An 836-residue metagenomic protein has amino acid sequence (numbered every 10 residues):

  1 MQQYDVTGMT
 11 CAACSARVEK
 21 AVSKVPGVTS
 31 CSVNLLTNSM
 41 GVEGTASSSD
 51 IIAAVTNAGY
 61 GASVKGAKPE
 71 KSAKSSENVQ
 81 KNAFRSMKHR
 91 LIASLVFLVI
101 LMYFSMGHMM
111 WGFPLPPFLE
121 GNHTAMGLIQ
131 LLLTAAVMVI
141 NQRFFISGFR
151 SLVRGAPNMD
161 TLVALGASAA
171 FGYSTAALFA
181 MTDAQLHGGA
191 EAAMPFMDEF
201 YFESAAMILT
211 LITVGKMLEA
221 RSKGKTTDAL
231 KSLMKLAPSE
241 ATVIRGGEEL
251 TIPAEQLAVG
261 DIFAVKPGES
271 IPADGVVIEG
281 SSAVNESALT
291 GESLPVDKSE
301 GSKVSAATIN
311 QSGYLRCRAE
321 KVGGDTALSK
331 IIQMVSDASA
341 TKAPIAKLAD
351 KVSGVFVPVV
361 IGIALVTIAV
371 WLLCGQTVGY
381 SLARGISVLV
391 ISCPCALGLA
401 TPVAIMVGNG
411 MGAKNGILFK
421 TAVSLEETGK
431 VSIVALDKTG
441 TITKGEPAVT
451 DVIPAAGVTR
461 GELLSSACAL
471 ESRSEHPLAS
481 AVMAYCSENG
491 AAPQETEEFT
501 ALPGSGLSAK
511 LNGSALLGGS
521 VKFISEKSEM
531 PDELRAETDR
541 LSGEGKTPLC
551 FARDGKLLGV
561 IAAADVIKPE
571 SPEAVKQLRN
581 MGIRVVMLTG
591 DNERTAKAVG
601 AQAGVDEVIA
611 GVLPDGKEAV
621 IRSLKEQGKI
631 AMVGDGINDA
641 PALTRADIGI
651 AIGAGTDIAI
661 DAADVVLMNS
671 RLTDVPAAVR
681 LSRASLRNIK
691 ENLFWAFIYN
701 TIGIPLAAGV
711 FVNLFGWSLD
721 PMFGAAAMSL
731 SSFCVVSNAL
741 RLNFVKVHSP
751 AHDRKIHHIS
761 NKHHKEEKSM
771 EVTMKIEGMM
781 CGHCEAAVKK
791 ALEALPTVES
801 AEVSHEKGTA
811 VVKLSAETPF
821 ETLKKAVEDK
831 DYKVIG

Functional and structural regions predicted by a protein language model:
M1-G127, R150, S232, E248-E249 (+3 more regions): Flexible metal-binding regulatory segments at protein termini and peripheral loops
A16, P267, V431, L511-G513 (+3 more regions): Conserved ATP-binding TGD loop and adjacent catalytic N/P-domain core of P-type ATPases
P26-S49, E199-F200, K231-D325, A422-A467 (+1 more regions): Conserved cytosolic catalytic loops of P-type ATPases
K71, S75, M181-Q185, A190-A193 (+8 more regions): Juxtamembrane coupling segments of multi-pass membrane pumps/enzymes
R85-E240, K351, G716-P721, A727: Transmembrane helix-loop-helix hairpins at the membrane interface
H89, T308, G429-E475, S505-V586 (+2 more regions): ATP-driven catalytic headpiece of P-type ATPases
M110-T124, V153, G172, M411 (+8 more regions): Membrane-embedded alpha-helical bundles of multi-pass transporters
L289, L348, A383, A396-L470 (+5 more regions): Conserved catalytic phosphorylation-site environment of P-type ATPases
